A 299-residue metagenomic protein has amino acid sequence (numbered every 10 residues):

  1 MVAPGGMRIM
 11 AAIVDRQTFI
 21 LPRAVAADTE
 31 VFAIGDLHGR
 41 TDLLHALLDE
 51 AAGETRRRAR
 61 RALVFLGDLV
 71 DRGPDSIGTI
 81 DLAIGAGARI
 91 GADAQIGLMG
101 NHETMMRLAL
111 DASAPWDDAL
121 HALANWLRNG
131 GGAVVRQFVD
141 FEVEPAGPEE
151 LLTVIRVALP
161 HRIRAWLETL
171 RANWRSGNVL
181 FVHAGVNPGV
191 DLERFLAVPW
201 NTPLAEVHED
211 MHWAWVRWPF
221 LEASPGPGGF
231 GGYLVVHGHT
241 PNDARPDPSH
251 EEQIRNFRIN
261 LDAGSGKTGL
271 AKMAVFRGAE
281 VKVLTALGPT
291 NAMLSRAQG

Functional and structural regions predicted by a protein language model:
V2-L82: N-terminal active-site segment of His-dependent metallophosphoesterases
D28, R58-R61, A92-A94, G177 (+1 more regions): A general structural motif
V31-A33, L63-F65, G97-L98, L180 (+2 more regions): Residue-level marker for buried hydrophobic side chains located in beta-strands that build the well-ordered beta-sheet
D36, D68, A83, G100-N101 (+6 more regions): Divalent metal-coordination and catalytic microenvironments
G39-D42, D71-P74, H102-R107, P188 (+2 more regions): Active-site environment of divalent metal-dependent phosphoester hydrolases
G73-R171: Active-site neighborhood of divalent metal-dependent phosphoester bond hydrolases
E142-I259, G264-G269: Acidic, His/Gly-enriched loop-helix segments that form or flank divalent-metal centers in metallo-dependent hydrolases
I254, R258-G299: Binuclear metal-dependent phosphoesterase catalytic core
